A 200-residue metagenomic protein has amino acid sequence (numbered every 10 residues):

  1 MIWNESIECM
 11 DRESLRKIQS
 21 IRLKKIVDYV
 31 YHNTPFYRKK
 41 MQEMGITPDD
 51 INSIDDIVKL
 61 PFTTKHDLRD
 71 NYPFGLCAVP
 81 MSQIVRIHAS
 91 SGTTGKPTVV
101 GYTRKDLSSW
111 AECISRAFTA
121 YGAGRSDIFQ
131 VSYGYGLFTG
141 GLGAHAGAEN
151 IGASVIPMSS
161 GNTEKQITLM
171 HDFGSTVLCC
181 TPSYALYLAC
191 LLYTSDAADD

Functional and structural regions predicted by a protein language model:
M1-A89, T94-E112, R116-A120, R125: Nucleotide 5′-phosphate-binding alpha/beta core
K25, M44, L142-S195: Conserved adenylate-forming
V30, F129, L178: Residue-level signal for inorganic ion chemistry
T34, S108, F138, T163 (+1 more regions): Alpha-helix N-cap/helix-start and coil->helix boundary motif
I84, L107, G134-G136, S183: Short glycine-enriched loops at secondary-structure junctions
S90, Y193-D200: Conserved small/polar residues in nucleotide/adenosyl-binding loops
A111-I128, T163-S175: Conserved ATP-dependent adenylate/AMP-binding module captured primarily in the ANL superfamily
T119-V155: Conserved AMP-binding loop of ANL adenylate-forming enzymes
